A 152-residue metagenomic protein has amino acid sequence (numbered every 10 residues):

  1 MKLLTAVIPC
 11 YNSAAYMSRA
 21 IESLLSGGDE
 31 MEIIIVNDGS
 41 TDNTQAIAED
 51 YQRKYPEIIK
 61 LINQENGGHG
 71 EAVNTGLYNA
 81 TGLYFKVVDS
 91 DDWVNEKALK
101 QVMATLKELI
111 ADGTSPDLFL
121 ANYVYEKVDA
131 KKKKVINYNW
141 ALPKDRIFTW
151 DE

Functional and structural regions predicted by a protein language model:
M1-E152: Nucleotide-sugar donor-binding/catalytic module of glycosyltransferases that assemble extracellular/cell-envelope
